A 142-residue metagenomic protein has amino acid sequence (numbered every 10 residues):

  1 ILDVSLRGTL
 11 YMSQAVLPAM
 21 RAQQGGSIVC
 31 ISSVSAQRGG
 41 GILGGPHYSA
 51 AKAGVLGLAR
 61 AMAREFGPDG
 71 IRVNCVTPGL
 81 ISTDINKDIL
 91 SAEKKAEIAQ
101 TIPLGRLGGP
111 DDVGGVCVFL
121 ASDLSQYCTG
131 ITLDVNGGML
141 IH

Functional and structural regions predicted by a protein language model:
I1-Y11, G25, V29, V55 (+2 more regions): Catalytic Tyr-X3-Lys loop
G8, G44-G54: The catalytic Tyr-X3-Lys active-site helix of short-chain dehydrogenase/reductase
S13, A51, A59: Active-site helix of classical SDR
P18, R64-P68, Q126: Alpha-helical segment proximal to the catalytic Tyr-Lys
S33: Residue(s) in the substrate-gating loop at a strand-loop-helix junction that position the organic substrate next
L56, T77-D88: Short, flexible catalytic-loop segment of classical short-chain dehydrogenase/reductase
I102-V113, L124: A conserved structural motif in NAD(P)-dependent oxidoreductases
C117-V118, T129-H142: Short C-terminal tail/terminal secondary-structure segment of NAD(P)H-dependent dehydrogenase/reductase domains
